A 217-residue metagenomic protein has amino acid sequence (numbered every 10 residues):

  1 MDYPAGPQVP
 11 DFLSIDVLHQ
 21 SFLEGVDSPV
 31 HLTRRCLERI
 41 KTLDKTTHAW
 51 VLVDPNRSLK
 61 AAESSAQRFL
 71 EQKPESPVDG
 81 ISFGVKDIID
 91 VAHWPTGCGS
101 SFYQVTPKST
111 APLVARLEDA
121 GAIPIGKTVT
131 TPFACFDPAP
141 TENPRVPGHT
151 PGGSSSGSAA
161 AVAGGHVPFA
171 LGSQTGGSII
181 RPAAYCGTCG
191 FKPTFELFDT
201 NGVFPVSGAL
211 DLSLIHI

Functional and structural regions predicted by a protein language model:
M1-L59: An N-terminal boundary/leader segment
L18-E24, G84, F102-V105, D211-I215: Short, well-ordered beta-strand elements within core beta-sheets of diverse protein domains
L18-F22, S65, S158: Generic hydrophobic alpha-helical segments
R39, L43, A61, S65 (+2 more regions): Short alpha-helical functional segments enriched in proximate histidine and acidic residues
P55-V78, V85, Q104-P107, L117 (+1 more regions): Flexible, acidic active-site loops/lids enriched in D/E/S/T/G that coordinate Mg2+ and/or position polar
P77-L113: Enzymes and membrane/adaptor proteins characterized by extended Gly/Ser/Thr/Asp/Glu-rich, aromatic-dotted
S109-I215: Short glycine/serine-rich loop segments
